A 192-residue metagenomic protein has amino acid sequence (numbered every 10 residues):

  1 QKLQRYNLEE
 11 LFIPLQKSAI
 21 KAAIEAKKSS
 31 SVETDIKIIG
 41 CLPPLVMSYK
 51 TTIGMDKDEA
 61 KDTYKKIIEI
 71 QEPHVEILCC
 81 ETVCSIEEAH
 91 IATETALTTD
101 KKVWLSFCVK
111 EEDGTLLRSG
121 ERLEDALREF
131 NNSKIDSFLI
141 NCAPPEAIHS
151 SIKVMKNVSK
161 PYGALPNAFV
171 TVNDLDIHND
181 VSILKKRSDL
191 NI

Functional and structural regions predicted by a protein language model:
Q1-I192: Domain-level signal for soluble alpha/beta catalytic cores
